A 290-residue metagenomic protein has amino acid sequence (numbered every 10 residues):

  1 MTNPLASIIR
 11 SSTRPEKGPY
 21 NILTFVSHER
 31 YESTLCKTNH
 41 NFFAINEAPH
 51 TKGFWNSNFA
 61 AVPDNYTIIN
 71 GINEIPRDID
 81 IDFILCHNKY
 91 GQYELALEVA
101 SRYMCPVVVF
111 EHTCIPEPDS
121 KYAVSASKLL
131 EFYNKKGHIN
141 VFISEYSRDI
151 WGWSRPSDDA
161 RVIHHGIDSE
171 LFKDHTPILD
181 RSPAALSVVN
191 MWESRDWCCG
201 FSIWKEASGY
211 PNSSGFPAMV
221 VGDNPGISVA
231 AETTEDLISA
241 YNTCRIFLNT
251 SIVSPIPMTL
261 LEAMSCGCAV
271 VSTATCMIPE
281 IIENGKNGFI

Functional and structural regions predicted by a protein language model:
F43-A48, F83-L85, A100-S120, H138-F142 (+1 more regions): Active-site proximal beta-strand in glycosyltransferases
E74, I115-P116, K121-N140, S147-D149 (+1 more regions): Membrane-proximal helix-turn-helix segments that form the acceptor-binding/catalytic region of lipid-linked
D119-S120, W151-W153, V162-S182: Acidic anion/phosphate-binding donor-loop and adjacent secondary structure in glycosyltransferase catalytic cores
S169-I227: Conserved catalytic-core segment of nucleotide-activated headgroup transferases in glycan assembly
S239-C244: Short alpha-helical donor nucleotide-sugar binding micro-motif in glycosyltransferases
I252: Aromatic "clamp/platform" in nucleotide-sugar-dependent glycosyltransferases that forms part of the donor/acceptor
A269-S272: Short hydrophobic beta-strand element within catalytic cores of glycosyltransferases and related nucleotide-activated
T275-G285, F289-I290: Short acidic/histidine- and often glycine-rich active-site loop of Leloir-type glycosyltransferases that engages
